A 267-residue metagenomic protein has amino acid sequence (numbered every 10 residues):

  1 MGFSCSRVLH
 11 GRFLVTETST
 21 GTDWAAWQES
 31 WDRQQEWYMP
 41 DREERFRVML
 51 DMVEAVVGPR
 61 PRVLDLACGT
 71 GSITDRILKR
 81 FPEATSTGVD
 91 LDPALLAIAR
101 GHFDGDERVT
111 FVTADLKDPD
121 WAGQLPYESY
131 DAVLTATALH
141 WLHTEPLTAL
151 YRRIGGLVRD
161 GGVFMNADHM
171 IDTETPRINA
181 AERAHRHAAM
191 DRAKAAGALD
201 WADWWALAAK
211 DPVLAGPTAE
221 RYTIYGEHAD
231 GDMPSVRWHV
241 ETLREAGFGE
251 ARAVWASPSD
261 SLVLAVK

Functional and structural regions predicted by a protein language model:
L9-G58, S72-R76: Conserved class I S-adenosyl-L-methionine
L64, S72-D120: Class I SAM-dependent methyltransferase SAM/SAH-binding core
A67: Conserved S-adenosyl-L-methionine
L134: A conserved beta-strand element that flanks and buttresses the S-adenosyl-L-methionine
T148-D160: A short glycine-rich, Lys/Arg-flanked "PGG" loop and its adjoining helix->strand segment in the class I
G161-H169: Conserved beta-strand signature within the Rossmann-like core of class I S-adenosyl-L-methionine
M170-V240, R244: C-terminal alpha-helical "lid/dimerization" subdomain adjacent to the S-adenosyl-L-methionine
G249-K267: Core SAM-dependent methyltransferase catalytic element
